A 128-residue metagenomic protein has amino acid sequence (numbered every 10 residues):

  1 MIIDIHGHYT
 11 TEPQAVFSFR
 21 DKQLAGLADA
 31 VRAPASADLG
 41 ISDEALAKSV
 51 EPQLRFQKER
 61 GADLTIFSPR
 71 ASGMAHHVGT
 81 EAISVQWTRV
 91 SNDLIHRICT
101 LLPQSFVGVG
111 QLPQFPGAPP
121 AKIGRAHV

Functional and structural regions predicted by a protein language model:
M1-R125: Helix-coil boundary/capping segments in enzymes
